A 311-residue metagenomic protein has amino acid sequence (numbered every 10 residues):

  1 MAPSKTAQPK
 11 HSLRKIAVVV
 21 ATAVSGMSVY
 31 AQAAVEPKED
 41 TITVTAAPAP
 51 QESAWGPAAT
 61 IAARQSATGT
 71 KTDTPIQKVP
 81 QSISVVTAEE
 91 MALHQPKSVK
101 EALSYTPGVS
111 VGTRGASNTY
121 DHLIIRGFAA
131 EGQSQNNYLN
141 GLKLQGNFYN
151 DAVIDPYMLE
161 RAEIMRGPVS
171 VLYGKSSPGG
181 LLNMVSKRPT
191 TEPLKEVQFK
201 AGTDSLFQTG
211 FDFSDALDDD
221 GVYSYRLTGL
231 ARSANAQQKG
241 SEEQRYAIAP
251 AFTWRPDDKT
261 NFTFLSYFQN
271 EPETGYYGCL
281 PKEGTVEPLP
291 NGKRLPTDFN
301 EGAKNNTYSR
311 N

Functional and structural regions predicted by a protein language model:
M1-K38: Cleavable N-terminal targeting peptides that direct proteins into the secretory/outer-membrane pathway or into
P3, E39-P193: Acidic, small-polar-rich N-terminal luminal/periplasmic segments of exported/outer-membrane proteins
V18, T22-V24, A129, T203 (+1 more regions): Short, flexible loop/turn elements at secondary-structure junctions
T74-Q77, E89, A152, S170-V171 (+6 more regions): Flexible, active-site-adjacent loop/turn segments at secondary-structure boundaries
A116, A152, G202-L206, S241-R245 (+1 more regions): Transmembrane beta-barrel outer-membrane domains
L123-G127, Q238-K239, G275-Y276: Short secondary-structure transition/capping segments
G146-F148, Y157-E160, V171-I248, W254-F262: Outer-membrane beta-barrel translocator/receptor signature
R232-A236, I248-R255, K259-N311: Acidic/polar loop-and-plug regions of large Gram-negative outer-membrane beta-barrel proteins
